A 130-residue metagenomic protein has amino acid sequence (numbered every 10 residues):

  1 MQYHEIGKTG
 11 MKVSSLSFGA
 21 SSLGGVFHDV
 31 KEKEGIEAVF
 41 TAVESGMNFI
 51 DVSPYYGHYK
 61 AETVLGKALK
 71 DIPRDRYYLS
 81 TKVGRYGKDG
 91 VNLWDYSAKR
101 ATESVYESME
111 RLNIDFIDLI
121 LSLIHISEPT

Functional and structural regions predicted by a protein language model:
M1-Y77: N-terminal binding-site loop/beta-alpha segment at the start of enzyme catalytic domains that lines or forms
S22, Y56, V83-G87, L121-L123: Active-site-proximal loop/turn and secondary-structure-junction residues that shape catalytic pockets, frequently
S22-K33, G87-K99: Active-site mouth loops of central-metabolism enzymes
V30-A42, Y96-L112: Short, acidic/polar
M47, I114-I117: A structural motif
A61-K70, V105-Y106, N113, S127: Distinct, well-ordered alpha-helical segments
S122-T130: Residue-level detector of conserved catalytic or cofactor/ligand-binding positions in enzyme active sites
